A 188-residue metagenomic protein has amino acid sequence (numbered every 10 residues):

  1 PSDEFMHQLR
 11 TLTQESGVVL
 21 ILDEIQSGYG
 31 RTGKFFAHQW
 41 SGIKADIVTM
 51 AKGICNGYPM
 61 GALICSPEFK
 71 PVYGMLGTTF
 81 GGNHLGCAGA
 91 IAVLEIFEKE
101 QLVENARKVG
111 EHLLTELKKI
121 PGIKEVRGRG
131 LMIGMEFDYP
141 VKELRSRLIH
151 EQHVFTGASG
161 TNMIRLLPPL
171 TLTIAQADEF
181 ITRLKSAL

Functional and structural regions predicted by a protein language model:
P1-L188: Conserved N-terminal phosphate-binding loop of PLP-dependent enzymes in the Aspartate aminotransferase
